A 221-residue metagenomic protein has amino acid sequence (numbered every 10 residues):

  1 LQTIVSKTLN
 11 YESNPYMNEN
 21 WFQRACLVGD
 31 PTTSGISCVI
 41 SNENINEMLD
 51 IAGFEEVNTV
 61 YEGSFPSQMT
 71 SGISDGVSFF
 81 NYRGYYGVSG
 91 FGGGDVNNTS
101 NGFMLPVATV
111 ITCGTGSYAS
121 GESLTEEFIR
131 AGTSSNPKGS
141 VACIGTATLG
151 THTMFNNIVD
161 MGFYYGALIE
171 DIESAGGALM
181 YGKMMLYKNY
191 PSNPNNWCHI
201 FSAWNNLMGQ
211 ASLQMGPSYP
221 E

Functional and structural regions predicted by a protein language model:
L1-E221: Cysteine-dependent hydrolase recognition
